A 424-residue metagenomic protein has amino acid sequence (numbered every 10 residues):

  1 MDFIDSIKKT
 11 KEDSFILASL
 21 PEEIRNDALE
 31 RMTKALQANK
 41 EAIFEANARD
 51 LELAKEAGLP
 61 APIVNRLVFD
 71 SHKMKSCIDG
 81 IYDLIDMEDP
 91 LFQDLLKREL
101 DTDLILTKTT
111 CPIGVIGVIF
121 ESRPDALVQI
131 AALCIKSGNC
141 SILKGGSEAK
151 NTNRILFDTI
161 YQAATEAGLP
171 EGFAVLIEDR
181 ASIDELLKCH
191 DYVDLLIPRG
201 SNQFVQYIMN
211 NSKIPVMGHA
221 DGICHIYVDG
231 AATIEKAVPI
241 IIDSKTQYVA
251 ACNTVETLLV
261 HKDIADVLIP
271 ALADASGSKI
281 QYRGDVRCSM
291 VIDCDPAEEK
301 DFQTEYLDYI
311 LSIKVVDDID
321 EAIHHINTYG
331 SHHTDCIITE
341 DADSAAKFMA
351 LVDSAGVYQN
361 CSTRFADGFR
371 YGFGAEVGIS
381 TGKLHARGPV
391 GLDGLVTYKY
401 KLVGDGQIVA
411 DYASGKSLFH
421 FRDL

Functional and structural regions predicted by a protein language model:
M1-L106: N-terminal Rossmann-like NAD(P)+-binding subdomain of aldehyde/semialdehyde dehydrogenases
K9, E121-D125, Q129-C140, I155 (+4 more regions): ALDH superfamily catalytic-core signature
D13-S19, L259-V260, D308-D317, H332-I337: Short, well-ordered beta-strand elements within core beta-sheets of diverse protein domains
D27, H324, T328-L424: C-terminal core of ALDH-fold dehydrogenases
D70, D101, I105, A174-V193: A structured beta-alpha segment of the ubiquitous adenosine-cofactor-binding alpha/beta core
D86-Q162, A167, I214-V216: Conserved small-residue-rich beta-alpha loop and adjacent elements that most often cradle the phosphate/pyrophosphate
S137, D191-Y192, S212, S278 (+2 more regions): Short, structured coil segments at secondary-structure junctions
